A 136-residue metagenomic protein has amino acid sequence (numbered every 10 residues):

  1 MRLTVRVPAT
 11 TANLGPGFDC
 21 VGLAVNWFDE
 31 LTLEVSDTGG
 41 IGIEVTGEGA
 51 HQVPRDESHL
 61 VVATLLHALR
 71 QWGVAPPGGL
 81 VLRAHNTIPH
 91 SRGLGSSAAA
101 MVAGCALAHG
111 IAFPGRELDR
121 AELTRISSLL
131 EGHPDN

Functional and structural regions predicted by a protein language model:
M1-R92, G110, P114-R116: ATP-binding N-lobe of GHMP and related small-molecule kinases
V7, L65, C105, L123-T124: Generic structural marker for isolated residues within well-ordered, non-membrane alpha-helices of soluble domains
V35, G93-A99, N136: Short, charged low-complexity intrinsically disordered segments located at boundaries of structured domains
L60, S96-A100, D119, L123: Generic hydrophobic secondary-structure packing signal
S96-G115: Active-site-proximal alpha-helical scaffold in enzymes
L118-N136: Alpha/beta catalytic cores of group-transfer enzymes, especially the acyltransferase/condensing modules of polyketide
